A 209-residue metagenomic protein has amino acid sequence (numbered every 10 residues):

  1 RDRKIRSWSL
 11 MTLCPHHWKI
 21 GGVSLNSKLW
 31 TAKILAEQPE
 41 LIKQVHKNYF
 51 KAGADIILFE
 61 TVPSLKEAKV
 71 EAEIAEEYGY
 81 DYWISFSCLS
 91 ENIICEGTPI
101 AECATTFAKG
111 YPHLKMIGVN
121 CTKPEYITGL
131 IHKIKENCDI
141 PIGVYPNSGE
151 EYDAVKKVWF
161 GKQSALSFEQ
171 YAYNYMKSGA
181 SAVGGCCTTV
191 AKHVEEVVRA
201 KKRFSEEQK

Functional and structural regions predicted by a protein language model:
R1-K209: Domain-level signal for soluble alpha/beta catalytic cores
